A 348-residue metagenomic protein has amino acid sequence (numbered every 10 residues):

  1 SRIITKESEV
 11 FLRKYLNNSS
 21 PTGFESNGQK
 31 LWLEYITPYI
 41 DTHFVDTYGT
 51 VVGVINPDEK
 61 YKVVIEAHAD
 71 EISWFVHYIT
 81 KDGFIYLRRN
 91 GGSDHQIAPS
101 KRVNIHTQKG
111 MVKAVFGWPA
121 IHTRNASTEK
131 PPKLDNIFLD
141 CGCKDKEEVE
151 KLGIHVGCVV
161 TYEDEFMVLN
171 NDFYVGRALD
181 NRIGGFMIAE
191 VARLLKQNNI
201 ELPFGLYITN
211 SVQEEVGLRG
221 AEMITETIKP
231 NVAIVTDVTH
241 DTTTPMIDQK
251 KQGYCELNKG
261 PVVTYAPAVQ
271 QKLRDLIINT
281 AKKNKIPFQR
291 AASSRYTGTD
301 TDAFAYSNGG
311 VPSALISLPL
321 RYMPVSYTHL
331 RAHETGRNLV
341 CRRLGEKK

Functional and structural regions predicted by a protein language model:
S1-R331, R337, R342: N-terminal hydrophobic/helix-forming segments and targeting peptides
L344-K348: N-terminal low-complexity segments that are often proline-rich with Ser/Thr-Pro
